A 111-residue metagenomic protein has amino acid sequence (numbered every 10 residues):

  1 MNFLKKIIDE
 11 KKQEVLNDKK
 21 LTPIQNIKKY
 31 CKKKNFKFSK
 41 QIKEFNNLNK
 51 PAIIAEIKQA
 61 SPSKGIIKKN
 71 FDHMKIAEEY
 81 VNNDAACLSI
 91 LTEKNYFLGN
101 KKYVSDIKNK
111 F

Functional and structural regions predicted by a protein language model:
M1-K34: N-terminal presequences and immediately downstream first alpha-helices
I8, K32, K43-N46, V81: Alpha-helix boundary recognition
D18, Y30, Q41, F45 (+4 more regions): Surface-exposed loop/turn and secondary-structure junction residues enriched for glycine/proline
K33-K37, I67-N70: Short gly/ser/thr-rich secondary-structure transition/capping motifs
N35-N49, G99-F111: Alpha-helix-loop-beta-strand connector modules within alpha/beta enzyme cores
F45-I66: N-terminal small/glycine-rich loop or linker at the start of catalytic domains across soluble metabolic enzymes
I57, K64-F111: N-terminal active-site wall of soluble small-molecule enzyme domains
